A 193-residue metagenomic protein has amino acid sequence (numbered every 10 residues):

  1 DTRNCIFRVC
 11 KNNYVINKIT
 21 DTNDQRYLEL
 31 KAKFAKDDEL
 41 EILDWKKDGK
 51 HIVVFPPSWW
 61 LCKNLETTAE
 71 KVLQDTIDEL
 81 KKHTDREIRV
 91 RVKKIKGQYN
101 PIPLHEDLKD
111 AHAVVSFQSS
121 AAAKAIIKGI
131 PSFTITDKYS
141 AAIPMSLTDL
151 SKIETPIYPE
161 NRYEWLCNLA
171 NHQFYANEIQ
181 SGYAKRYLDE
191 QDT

Functional and structural regions predicted by a protein language model:
R3, S58, K138: Short, flexible active-site-adjacent loop segments at beta-strand->alpha-helix junctions, enriched in small/polar
N4-G49, L65, A142-T193: Leloir-type glycosyltransferase catalytic cores
I6, W60-N64, K96-Y99, A123-K124 (+1 more regions): Short catalytic/ligand-binding loop motif for oxyanion handling, primarily in non-cytosolic enzymes, centered on
E41-G97: Conserved catalytic-core segment of nucleotide-activated headgroup transferases in glycan assembly
A69-K71, S132, D149: General N-terminal targeting signals
K81, R86-F133, D137-Y139: Donor nucleotide-activated moiety binding/catalytic core segment of transferases that use nucleotide-activated donors
